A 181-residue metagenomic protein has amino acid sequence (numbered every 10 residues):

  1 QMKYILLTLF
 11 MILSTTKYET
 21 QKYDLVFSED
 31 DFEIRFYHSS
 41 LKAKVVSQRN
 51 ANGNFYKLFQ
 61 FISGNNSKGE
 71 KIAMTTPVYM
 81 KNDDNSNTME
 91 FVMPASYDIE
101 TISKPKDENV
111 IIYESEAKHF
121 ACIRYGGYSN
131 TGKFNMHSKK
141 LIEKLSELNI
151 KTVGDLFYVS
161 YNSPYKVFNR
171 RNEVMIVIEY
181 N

Functional and structural regions predicted by a protein language model:
K3, L7-N181: A solvent-exposed interaction/effector surface
